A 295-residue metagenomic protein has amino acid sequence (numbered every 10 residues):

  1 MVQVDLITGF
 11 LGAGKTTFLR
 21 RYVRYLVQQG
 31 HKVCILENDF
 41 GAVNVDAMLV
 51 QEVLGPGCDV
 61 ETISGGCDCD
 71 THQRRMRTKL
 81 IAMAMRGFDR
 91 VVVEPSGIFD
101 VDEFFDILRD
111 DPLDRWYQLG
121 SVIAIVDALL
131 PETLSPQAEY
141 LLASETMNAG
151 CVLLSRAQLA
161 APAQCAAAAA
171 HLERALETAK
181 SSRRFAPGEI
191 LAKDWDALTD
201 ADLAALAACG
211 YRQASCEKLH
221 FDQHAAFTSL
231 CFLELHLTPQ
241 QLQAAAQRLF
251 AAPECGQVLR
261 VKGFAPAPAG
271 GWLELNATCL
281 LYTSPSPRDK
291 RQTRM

Functional and structural regions predicted by a protein language model:
V2-T8, A13, T17-I123, A128-L134: Nucleotide-state-sensitive switch-loop elements of NTP-binding domains
Q3, H72, D100, E145 (+3 more regions): Helical mechanochemical/support elements of P-loop NTPase systems and associated helical scaffolds
Q51-G55, E145, S181-R184: Short, conserved catalytic or adaptor-binding loops enriched in Gly and charged residues
I107-Y117, V126-A179: Conserved C-terminal guanine-recognition region of P-loop GTPase G domains, centered on the G4
C151, L159-L281: C-terminal accessory "lid"/substrate-recognition subdomains
Y282-D289: Conserved small/polar residues in nucleotide/adenosyl-binding loops
